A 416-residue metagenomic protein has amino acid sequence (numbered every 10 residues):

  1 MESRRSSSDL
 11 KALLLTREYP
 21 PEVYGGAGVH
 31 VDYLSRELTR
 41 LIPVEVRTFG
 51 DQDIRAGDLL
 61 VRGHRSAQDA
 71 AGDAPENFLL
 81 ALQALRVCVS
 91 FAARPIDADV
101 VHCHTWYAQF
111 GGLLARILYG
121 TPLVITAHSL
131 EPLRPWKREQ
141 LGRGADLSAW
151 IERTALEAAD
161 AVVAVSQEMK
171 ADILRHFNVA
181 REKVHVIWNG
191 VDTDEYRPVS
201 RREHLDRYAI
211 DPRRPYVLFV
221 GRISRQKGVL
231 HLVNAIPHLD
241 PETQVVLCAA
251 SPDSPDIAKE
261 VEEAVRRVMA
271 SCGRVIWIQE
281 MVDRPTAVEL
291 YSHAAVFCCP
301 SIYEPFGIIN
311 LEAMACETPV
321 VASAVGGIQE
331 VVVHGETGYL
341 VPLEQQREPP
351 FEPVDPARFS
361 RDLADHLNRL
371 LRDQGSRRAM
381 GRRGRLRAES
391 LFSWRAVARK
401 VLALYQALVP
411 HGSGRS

Functional and structural regions predicted by a protein language model:
M1-D53, S413: N-terminal subdomain of nucleotide-sugar transferases
T121-V124, P132-T154: Nucleotide-sugar donor phosphate/pyrophosphate-binding loop at the beta->alpha transition of glycosyltransferases
E168, G190: Carbohydrate-associated surface elements
R197-I210: A short helix/loop element that forms part of the nucleotide-sugar donor recognition site in Leloir-type
A258-P285: Nucleotide-activated donor-binding/catalytic signature segment of Leloir-type glycosyltransferases, i.e., the conserved
E289-A294: Short alpha-helical donor nucleotide-sugar binding micro-motif in glycosyltransferases
V296, P319-A322, V332, Y339-L340: Short hydrophobic beta-strand element within catalytic cores of glycosyltransferases and related nucleotide-activated
I302: Aromatic "clamp/platform" in nucleotide-sugar-dependent glycosyltransferases that forms part of the donor/acceptor
